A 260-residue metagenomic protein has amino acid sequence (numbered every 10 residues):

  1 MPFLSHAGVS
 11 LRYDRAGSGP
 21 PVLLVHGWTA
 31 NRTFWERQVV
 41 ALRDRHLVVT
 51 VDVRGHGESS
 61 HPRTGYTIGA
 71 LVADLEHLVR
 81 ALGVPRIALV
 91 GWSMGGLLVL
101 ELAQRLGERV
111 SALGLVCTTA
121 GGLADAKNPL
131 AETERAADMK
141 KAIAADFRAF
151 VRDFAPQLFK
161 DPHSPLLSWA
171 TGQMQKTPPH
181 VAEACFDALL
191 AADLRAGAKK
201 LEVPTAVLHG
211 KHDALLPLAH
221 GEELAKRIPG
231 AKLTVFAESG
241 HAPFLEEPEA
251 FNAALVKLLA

Functional and structural regions predicted by a protein language model:
M1-V22, R43-L47, V84-P85, L115 (+2 more regions): Alpha/beta-hydrolase fold catalytic core
A7-T64: Conserved HGGG/HGGXW glycine-rich cap/lid loop of the alpha/beta-hydrolase fold
G69-I87: Conserved acidic catalytic loop of the alpha/beta-hydrolase fold
G91, G95, V99: Gly/Ala-rich beta-loop-alpha elbow adjacent to hydrolase catalytic centers
L100, Q104-R105, V110-A142: Flexible "cap/lid" loop of the alpha/beta hydrolase fold
A124-A131, A142-K199: Conserved alpha/beta-hydrolase catalytic His-Asp/Glu region
L201, V207-H209, D213: Short beta-strand/loop motif that positions the catalytic acidic residue of the alpha/beta-hydrolase fold
S239-P248, N252: Catalytic histidine-centered segment of alpha/beta-hydrolase-like enzymes
